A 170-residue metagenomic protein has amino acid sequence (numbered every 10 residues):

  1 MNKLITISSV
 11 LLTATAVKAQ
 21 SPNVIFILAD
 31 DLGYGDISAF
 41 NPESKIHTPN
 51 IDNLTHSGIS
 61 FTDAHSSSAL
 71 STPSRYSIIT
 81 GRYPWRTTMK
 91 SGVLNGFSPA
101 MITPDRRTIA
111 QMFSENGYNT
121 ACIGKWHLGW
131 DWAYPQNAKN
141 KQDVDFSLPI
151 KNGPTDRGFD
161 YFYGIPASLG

Functional and structural regions predicted by a protein language model:
M1-S21: Bacterial Sec-dependent N-terminal signal peptides
N2, A19-G170: Formylglycine-dependent sulfatase
